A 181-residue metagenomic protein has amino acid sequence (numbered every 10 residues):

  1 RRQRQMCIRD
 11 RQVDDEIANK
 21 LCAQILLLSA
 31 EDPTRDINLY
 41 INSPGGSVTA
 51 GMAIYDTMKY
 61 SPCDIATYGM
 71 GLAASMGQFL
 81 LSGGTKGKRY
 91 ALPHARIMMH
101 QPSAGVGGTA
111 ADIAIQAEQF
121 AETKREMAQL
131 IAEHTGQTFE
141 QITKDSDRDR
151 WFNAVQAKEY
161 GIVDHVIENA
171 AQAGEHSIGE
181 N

Functional and structural regions predicted by a protein language model:
R1-I8: Short, small-residue-biased leader/transition segments that mark boundaries at the very start of proteins
Q5, N38-I41: Active-site flanking loop/helix segments enriched in acidic
R11-R35: A short, well-ordered alpha-helical element
L21, L39, I54, L81 (+3 more regions): Terminal peptide-recognition signature
P33-I37, K59-I65, T135-E140: Short, surface-exposed connector motifs at secondary-structure boundaries
N42-I54, M58-A104: Glycine-rich beta-to-alpha active-site loop
Q101-A171, E175-H176: Charged, glycine-interspersed solvent-exposed loop segments at helix/strand-loop junctions that cap or gate access
G179-N181: Intrinsically disordered, low-complexity segments enriched in small/flexible residues
